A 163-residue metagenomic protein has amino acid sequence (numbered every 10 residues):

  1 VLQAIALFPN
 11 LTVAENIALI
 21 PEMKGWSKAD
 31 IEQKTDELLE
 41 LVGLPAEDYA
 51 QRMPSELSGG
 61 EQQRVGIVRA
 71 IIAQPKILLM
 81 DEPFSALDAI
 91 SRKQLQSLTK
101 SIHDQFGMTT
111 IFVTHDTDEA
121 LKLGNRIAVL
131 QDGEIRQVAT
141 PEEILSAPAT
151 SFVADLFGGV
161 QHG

Functional and structural regions predicted by a protein language model:
A14-E22, E32, D36: Short helical segment in ABC ATPase nucleotide-binding domains corresponding to the A-loop/adjacent helical element
A29-D48, S101: Conserved ABC ATPase "signature" region
R52-L57, E61: Conserved ABC ATPase signature
Q74: Conserved catalytic motifs of ABC-family nucleotide-binding domains
L78-D81: Catalytic Walker B motif of ABC-type/P-loop ATPase nucleotide-binding domains
V138-A139, A147: ABC ATPase "signature
